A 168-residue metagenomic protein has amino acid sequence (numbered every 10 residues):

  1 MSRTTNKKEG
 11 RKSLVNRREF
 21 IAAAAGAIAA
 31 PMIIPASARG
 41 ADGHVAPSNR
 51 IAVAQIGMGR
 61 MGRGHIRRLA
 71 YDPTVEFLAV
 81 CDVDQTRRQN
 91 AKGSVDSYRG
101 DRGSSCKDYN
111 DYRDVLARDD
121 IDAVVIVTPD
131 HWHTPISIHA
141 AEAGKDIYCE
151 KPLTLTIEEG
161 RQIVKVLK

Functional and structural regions predicted by a protein language model:
S2-D146, E158-K168: N-terminal glycine-/serine-/threonine-rich beta1-alpha1-beta2 phosphate-ribose binding loop of Rossmann-like
K151: Short basic (Lys/Arg) and small-residue
L155: Glycine-rich NAD(P)-binding loop of the Rossmann-fold in SDR/ketoreductase-type enzymes
